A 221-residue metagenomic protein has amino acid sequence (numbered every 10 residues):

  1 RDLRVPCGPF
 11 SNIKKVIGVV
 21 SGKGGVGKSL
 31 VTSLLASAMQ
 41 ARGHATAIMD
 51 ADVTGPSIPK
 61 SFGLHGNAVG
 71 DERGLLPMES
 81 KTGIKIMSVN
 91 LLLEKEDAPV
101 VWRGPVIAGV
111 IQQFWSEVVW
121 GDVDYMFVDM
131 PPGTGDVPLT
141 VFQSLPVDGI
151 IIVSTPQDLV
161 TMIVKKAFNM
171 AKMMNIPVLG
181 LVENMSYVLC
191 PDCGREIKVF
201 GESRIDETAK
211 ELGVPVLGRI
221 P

Functional and structural regions predicted by a protein language model:
R1-S21, N67: Extreme N-terminal, non-catalytic leader segments that precede Walker-type/kinase nucleotide-binding cores
I13, G24, D50, I58 (+7 more regions): Residue-level signature of catalytic and energy-coupling elements of molecular machines, predominantly ATP/GTP-dependent
V16-V53, F168: Walker A/P-loop phosphate-binding motif and the immediately C-terminal alpha-helix
G25-L34, P56-P59, M130-P138, V160-I163: Short glycine/serine/threonine-rich phosphate/pyrophosphate-binding segments that cradle anionic phosphate groups
V31, P59-S61, A98-V100, L139 (+1 more regions): Short acidic, glycine/serine/threonine-rich loops at helix termini
A45-D97, V101, A108, W115: Phosphate-binding loop that captures ATP/GTP phosphates
L93-V141: Phosphate-binding/switch loop-helix module in NTP-utilizing enzymes
D124-Y125, P131-R219: Conserved catalytic-core segment of NTP-binding enzymes
